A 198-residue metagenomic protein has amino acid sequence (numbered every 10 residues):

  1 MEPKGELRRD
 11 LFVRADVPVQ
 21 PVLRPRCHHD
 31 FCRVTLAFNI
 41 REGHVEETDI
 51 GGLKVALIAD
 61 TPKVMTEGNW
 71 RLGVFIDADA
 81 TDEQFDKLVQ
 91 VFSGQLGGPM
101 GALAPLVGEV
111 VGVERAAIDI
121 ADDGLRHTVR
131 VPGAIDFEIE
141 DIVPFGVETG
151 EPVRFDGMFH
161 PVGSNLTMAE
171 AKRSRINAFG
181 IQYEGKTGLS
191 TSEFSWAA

Functional and structural regions predicted by a protein language model:
M1-G43: N-terminal ordered "arm"
A15-P18, R33-T35, G51-V55, V107-G108 (+1 more regions): A short linear-motif detector with a strong N-terminal bias
D16, P21, C27, E46-T48 (+4 more regions): Residues in flexible loops and secondary-structure boundaries
D30-M100: Aromatic- and glycine-enriched beta-alpha-beta binding-site module
F38-E42, L57-A59, I76-A78, I120-D122 (+5 more regions): Surface-exposed beta-strand edges and flanking loops
E46-G52, E109-E114, D156, G163-A169: Low-complexity, flexible helical/coil segments
W70-E151, M158: Charged linear interaction tracts used for macromolecular binding and regulation
F145-A198: Extended, charged low-complexity segments that frequently continue into or abut oligomerization scaffolds
